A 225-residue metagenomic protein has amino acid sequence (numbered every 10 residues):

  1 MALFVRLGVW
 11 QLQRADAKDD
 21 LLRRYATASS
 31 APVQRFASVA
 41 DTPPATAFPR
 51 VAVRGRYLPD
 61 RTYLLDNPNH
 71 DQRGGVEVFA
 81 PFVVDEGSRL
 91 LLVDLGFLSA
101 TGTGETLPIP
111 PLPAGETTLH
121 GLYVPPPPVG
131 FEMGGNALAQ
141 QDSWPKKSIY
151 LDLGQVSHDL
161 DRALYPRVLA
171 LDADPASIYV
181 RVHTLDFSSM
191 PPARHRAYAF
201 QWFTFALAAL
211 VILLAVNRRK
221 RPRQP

Functional and structural regions predicted by a protein language model:
M1-A40, P44, P49-P225: Surface-exposed, charge/polar-rich loops and edge strands
